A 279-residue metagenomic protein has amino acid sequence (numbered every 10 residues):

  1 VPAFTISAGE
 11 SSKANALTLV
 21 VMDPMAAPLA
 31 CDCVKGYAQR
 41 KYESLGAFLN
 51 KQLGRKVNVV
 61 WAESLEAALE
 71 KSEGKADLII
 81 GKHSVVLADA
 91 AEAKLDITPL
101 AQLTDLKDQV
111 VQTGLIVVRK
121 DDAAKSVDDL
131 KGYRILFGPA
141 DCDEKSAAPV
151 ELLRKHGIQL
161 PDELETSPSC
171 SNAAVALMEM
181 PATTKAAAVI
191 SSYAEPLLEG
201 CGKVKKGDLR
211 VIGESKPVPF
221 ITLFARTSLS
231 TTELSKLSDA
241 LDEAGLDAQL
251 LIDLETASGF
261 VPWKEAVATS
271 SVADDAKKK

Functional and structural regions predicted by a protein language model:
V1-A14: Short, low-complexity disordered leader/linker segments with a strong preference for bacterial N-terminal type II
S11-D89: Extracytoplasmic small-molecule ligand-binding "clamshell" domains of the periplasmic binding protein/Venus flytrap
V21-D23, W61-E63, H83-V85, K120-D122 (+3 more regions): A mature extracytoplasmic/lumenal domain signature
M22, V60-S64, Q102-L103, G138 (+2 more regions): Conserved beta-strand termini and adjacent loop/short-helix elements that scaffold enzyme active sites in alpha/beta
M22-M25, P99-I116, K203-L241, G245 (+1 more regions): Periplasmic-binding protein-like
D32-Q52, H83-S84, Q109-A176, Q249 (+1 more regions): Bilobed "Venus flytrap"/periplasmic-binding protein-like clamshell domains and structurally analogous long
A67-D129: Acidic, polar ligand-binding/catalytic clefts
D122, Y133-T231: Pocket-lining segment of extracytoplasmic ligand-binding domains
